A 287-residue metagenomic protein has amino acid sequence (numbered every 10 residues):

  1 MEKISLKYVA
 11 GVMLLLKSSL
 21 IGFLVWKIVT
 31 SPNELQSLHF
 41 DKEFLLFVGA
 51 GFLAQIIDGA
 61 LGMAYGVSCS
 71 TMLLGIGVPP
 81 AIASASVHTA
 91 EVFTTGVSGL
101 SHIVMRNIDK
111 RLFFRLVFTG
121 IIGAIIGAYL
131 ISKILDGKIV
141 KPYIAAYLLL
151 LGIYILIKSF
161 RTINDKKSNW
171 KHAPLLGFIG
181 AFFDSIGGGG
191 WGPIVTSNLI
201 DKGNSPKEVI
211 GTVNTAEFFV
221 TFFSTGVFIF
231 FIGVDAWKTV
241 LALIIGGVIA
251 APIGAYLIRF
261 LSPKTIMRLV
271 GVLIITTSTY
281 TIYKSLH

Functional and structural regions predicted by a protein language model:
M1-L53, G59, M72-I76, V104-I186 (+3 more regions): Juxtamembrane transmembrane-helix boundary motif
L61-D109: Juxtamembrane transmembrane-helix termini in multi-pass membrane transport proteins
A64-Y65, G96, I122, I126 (+2 more regions): Residue positions within transmembrane alpha-helices of multi-pass solute transporters
S68, E91, I144, I194 (+2 more regions): Conserved active-site and cofactor/substrate-binding residues in soluble primary-metabolism enzymes
S84-V92, I210-F218, V248, I274: Transmembrane helix-bundle signature of multi-pass membrane transporters/permeases
V92-T95, L149-G152, F218-F222, I275-S278: Small-residue-rich packing faces within the transmembrane alpha-helices of Major Facilitator Superfamily
T95, V213-I229, K238-A251: A small-residue-rich subset of transmembrane alpha-helices
